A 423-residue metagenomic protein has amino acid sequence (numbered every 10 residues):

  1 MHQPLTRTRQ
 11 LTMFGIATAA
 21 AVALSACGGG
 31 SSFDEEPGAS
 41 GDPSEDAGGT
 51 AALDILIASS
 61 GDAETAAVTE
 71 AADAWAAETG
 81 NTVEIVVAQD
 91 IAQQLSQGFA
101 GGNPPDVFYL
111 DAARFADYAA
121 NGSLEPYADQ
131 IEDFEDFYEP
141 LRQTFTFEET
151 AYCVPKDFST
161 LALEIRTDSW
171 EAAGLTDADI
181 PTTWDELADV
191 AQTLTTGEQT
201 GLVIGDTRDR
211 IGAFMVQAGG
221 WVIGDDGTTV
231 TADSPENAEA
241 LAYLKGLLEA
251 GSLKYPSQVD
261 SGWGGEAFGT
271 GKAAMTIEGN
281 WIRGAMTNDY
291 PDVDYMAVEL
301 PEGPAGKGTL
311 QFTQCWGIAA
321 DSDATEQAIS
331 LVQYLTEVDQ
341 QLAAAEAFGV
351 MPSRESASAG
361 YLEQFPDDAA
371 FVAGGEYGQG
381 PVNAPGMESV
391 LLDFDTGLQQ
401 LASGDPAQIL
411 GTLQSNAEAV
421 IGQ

Functional and structural regions predicted by a protein language model:
H2-Q3, E171-A172, D177, E376-Q423: Conserved C-terminal helix/tail region of periplasmic/extracytoplasmic solute-binding proteins
G49, E125-F137, I180-T182, L202 (+5 more regions): Short, solvent-exposed loop/beta-turn-alpha elements that line the ligand-binding surface or hinge of extracytoplasmic
A58, L241-A324: Extracytoplasmic/periplasmic substrate-binding proteins
A71-E139, A172-G174, A274-M275: Extracytoplasmic "Venus flytrap"/periplasmic binding protein-like
P105-D106, F134-W170, G201, G306-K307 (+1 more regions): A structural signal for short loop-to-beta-strand junctions that line the ligand-binding cleft of periplasmic/secreted
A112-A162, T196, F214, D292 (+2 more regions): Hinge/lid segment of periplasmic solute-binding proteins
T146-R210, W221-Q258, A320-E326, D405-Q408: Helix-loop-helix "hinge/cap" segment bordering the ligand-binding cleft or interdomain interface
A345-D393: Long, aromatic- and glycine/proline-rich binding clefts that accommodate carbohydrate-like moieties
